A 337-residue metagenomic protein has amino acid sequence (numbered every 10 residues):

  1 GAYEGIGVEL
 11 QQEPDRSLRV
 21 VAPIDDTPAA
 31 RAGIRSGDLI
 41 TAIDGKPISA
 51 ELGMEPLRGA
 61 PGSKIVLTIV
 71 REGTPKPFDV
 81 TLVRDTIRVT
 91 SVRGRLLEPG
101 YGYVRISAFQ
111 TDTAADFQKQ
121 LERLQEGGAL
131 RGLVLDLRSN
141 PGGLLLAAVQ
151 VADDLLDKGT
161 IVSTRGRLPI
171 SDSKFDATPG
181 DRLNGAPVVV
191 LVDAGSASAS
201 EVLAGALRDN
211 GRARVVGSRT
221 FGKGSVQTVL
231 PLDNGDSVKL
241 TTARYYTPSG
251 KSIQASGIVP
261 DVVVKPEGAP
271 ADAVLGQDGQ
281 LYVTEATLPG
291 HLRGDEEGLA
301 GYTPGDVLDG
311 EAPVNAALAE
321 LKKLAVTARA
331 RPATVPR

Functional and structural regions predicted by a protein language model:
G1-A42, K46-A50, T111, A243: PDZ/PDZ-like domain segments forming the peptide/carboxylate-binding groove, activating on the N-terminal beta-strands
G1-E4, Q12-S17, I34-R35, G59-S63 (+7 more regions): Short flexible coil/turn linkers enriched for glycine and charged/polar residues that connect secondary-structure
P28, L39-A42, K64-V66, T160 (+2 more regions): Residue-level marker of beta-strand positions
A29-A32, L57, G180, V229: Short, surface-exposed secondary-structure edge patches
S36-T68, A147, K223-V229: PDZ domains, with a preference for the canonical peptide-binding region formed by the helix
T41, M54-R93, T241-T242: PDZ-domain C-terminal substructure recognizer with occasional recognition of PDZ-binding tails
R93-R337: C-terminal "post-core" interaction segments
